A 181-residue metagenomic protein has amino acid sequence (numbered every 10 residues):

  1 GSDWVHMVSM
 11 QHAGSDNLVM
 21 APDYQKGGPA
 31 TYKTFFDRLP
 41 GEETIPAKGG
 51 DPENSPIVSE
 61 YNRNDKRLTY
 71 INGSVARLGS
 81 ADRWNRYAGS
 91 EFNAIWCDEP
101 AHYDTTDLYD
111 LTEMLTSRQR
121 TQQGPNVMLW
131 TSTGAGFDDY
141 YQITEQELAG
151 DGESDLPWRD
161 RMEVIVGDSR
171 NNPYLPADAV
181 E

Functional and structural regions predicted by a protein language model:
G1-E181: Phosphate/NTP-binding elements of NTP-utilizing enzymes
